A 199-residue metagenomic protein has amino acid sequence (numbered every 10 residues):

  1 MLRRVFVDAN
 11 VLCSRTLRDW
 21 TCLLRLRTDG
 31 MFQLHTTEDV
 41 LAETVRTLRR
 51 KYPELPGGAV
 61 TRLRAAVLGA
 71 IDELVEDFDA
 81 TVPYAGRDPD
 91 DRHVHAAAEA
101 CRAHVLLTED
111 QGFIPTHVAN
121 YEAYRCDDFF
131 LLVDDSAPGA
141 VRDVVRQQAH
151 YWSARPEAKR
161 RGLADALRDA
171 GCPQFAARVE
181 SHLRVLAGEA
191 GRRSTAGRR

Functional and structural regions predicted by a protein language model:
M1-T36: Short, well-structured N-terminal submotif of metal-dependent ribonuclease cores
L12, T81-R87: Short, flexible loop segments at the rims of nucleotide/cofactor-binding pockets, characterized by
D19, D90-D91: Amphipathic coiled-coil/heptad-repeat helices and related helical stalk/stem segments that mediate oligomerization
M31, A70-D72, N120: A generic structural signal for alpha->beta connector loops
Q33, P56, V94, L132 (+1 more regions): Hydrophobic/basic alpha-helical segments enriched in Actinobacteria
H35-D79, Q148-L167, G171: PIN-domain endoribonuclease scaffold, especially VapC-family toxins
D91-Y124: Acidic, metal-binding active-site segment of PIN/NYN-like and related structure-specific nucleases
Q111-R199: Acidic, PIN/NYN-like endoribonuclease modules and their adjacent C-terminal/linker elements
